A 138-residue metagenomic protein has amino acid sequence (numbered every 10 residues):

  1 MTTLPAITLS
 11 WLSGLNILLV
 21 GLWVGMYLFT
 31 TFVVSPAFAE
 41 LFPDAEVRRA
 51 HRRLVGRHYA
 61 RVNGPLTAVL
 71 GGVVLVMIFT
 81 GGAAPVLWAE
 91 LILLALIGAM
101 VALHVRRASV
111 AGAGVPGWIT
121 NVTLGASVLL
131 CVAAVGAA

Functional and structural regions predicted by a protein language model:
M1-A138: Polytopic transmembrane helical bundles with strong interfacial aromatic enrichment
